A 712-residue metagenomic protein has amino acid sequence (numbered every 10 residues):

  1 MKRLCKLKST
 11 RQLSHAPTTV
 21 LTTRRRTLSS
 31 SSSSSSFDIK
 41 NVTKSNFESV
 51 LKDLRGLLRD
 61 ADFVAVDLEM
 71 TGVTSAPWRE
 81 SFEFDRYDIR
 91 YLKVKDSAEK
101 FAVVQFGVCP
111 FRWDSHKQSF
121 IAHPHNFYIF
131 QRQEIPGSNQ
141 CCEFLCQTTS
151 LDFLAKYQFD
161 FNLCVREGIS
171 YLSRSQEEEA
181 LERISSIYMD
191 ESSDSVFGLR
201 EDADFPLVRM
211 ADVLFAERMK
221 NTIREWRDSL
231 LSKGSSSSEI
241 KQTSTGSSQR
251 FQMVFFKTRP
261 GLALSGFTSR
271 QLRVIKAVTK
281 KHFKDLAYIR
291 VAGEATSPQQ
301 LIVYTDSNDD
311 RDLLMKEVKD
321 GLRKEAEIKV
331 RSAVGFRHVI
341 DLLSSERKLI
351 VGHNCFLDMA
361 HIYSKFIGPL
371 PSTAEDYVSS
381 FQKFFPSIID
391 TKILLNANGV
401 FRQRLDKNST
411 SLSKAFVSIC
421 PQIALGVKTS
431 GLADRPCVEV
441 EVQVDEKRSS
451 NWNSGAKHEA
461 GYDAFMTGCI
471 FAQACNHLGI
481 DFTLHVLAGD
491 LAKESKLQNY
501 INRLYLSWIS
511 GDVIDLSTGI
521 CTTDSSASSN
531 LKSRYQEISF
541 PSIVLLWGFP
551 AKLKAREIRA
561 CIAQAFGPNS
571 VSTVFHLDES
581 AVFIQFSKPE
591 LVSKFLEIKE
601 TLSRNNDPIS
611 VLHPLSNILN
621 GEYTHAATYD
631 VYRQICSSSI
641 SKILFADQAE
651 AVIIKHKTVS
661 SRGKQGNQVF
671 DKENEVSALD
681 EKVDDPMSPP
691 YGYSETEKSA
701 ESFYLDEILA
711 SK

Functional and structural regions predicted by a protein language model:
M1-K712: DEDD superfamily 3′-5′ metal-dependent exonuclease/proofreading module
